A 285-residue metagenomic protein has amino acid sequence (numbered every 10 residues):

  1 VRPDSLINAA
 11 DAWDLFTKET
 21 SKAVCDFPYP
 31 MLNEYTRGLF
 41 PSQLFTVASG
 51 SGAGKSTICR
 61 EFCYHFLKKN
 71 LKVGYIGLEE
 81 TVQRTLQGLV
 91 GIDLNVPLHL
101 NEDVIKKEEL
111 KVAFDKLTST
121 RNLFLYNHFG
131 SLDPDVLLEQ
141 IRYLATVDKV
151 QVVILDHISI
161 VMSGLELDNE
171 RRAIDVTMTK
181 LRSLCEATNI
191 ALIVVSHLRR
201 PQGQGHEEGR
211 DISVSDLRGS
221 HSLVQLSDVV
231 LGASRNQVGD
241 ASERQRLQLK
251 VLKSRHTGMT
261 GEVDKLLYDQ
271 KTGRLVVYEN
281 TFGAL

Functional and structural regions predicted by a protein language model:
R2-V96, T260: The Walker A/P-loop phosphate-binding site
F27, E34, N70-K149, S163 (+1 more regions): Cytosolic-facing regulatory segments adjacent to core modules
S42, N70, R121, S227-D228: Short, well-ordered alpha-helix to beta-strand connector turns
T46, L125, Q151-I154, I193 (+1 more regions): Structural motif
L78-E80, I190, V194-H197: Conserved H-loop
H99-V104, Y126-S131, M162-D175, G205-S215: Flexible beta-alpha connector loops of hexameric P-loop NTPases
P134-V153, S183-T188, R200-L285: C-terminal regions of RecA-like/P-loop NTPase motor modules
V150-L192: Helical hairpin unit composed of two closely spaced alpha helices linked by a short loop
